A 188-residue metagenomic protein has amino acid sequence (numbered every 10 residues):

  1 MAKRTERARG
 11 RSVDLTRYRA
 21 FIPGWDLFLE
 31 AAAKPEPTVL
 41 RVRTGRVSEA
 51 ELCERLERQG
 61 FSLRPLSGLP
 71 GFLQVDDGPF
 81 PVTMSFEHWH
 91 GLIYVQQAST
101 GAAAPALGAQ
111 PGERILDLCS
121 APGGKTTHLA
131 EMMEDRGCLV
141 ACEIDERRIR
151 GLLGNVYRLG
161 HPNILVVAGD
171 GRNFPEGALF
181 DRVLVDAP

Functional and structural regions predicted by a protein language model:
M1-P188: S-adenosylmethionine
